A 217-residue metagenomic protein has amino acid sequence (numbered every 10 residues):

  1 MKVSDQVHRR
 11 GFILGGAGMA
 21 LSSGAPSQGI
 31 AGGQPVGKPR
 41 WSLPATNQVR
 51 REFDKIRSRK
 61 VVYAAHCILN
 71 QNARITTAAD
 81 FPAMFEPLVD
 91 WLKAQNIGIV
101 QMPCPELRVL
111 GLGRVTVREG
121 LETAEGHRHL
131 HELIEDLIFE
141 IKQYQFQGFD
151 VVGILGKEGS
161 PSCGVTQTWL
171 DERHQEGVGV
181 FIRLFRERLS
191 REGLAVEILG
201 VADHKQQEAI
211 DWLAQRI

Functional and structural regions predicted by a protein language model:
K2-M19: N-terminal secretory signal peptides and thylakoid transit peptides that target proteins across membranes
D5-Q6, P26-D54: C-terminal segment of N-terminal export signals and the immediately downstream linker at the start of the mature
N47-R57, M84-Q95, E135-D150: Short amphipathic alpha-helices and their capping/turn segments at secondary-structure boundaries
R57, L107-E119, T123-F146, R173-I217: Divalent-metal-activated hydrolytic enzyme cores
R59-K60, Q71-A83, T166, L170: Residues lining hydrophobic/aromatic ligand-binding pockets adjacent to catalytic sites
V61, V152-G153: Structural motif
A78-L121: Short, surface-exposed acidic-centric catalytic microdomains
G153-H174: Internal, conserved structured core segments that host functional sites
